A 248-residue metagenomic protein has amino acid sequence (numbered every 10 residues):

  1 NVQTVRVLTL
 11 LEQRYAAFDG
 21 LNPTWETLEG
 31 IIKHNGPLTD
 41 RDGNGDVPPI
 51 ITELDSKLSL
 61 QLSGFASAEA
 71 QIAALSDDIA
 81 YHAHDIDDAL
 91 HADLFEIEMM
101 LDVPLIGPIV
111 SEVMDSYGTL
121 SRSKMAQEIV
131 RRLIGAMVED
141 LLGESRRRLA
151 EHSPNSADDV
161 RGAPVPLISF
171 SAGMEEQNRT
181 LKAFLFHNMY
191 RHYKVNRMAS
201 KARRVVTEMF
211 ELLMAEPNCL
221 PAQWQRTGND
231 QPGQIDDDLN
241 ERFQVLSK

Functional and structural regions predicted by a protein language model:
N1-T4, D77: His-Asp-centered metal-binding catalytic motifs of divalent-metal-dependent phosphohydrolases/nucleases
T9-A16, G20-K248: Histidine-centered, transition-metal-coordinating active-site segments
